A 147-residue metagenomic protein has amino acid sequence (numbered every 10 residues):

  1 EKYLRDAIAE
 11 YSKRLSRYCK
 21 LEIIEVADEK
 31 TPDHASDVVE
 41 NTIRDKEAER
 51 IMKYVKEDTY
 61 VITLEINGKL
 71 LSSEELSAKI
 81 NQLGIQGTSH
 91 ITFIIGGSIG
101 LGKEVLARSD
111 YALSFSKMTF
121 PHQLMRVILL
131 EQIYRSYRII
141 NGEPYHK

Functional and structural regions predicted by a protein language model:
E1-S16: N-terminal beta1-alpha1 ligand-phosphate binding loop
K2-Y3, L71, L124: Residues that form or flank phosphate/diphosphate-binding pockets in enzymes that use nucleotide phosphates
K13, N81-I85, L130-R138: Short, intrinsically disordered, mixed-charge
K20, A27-S89: S-adenosyl-L-methionine/SAH cofactor-binding core of RNA-modifying enzymes
K20-E22, Y111: Conserved beta-strand segments of alpha/beta enzyme cores
L64-N67, S72-E104, S109-F120: Catalytic beta-strand/loop module used to bind and position nucleotide/cofactor moieties in cofactor-attachment
I99, K103-K147: Structured adenosyl-cofactor binding patch, chiefly the S-adenosyl-L-methionine
